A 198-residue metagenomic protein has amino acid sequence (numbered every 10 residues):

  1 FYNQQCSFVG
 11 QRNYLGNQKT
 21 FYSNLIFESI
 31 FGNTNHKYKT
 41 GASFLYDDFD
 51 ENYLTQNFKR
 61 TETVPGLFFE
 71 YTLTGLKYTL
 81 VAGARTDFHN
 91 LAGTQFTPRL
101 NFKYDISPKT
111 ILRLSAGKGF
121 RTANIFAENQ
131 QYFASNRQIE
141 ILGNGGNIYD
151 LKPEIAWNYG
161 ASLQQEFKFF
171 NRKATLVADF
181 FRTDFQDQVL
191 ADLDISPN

Functional and structural regions predicted by a protein language model:
F1-A92, V177: Face-selective signature of the C-terminal outer-membrane beta-barrel domain
F1-S7, D105, R113, Y149-N198: Membrane-embedded beta-barrel scaffold of Gram-negative outer-membrane proteins
F1-Y14, D50-N57, A92-P98, I125-Q131 (+2 more regions): Outer-membrane beta-barrel translocator domains and adjoining extracellular loop/strand segments of Gram-negative
L15-K19, R60, L91, Q95-T97 (+1 more regions): Outer-membrane beta-barrel transmembrane strands
N24-E28, G41, F68-T72, R99-N101 (+4 more regions): Outer-membrane beta-barrel architecture
I30-T34, T74-Y78, D105-K109, A156 (+1 more regions): Outer-membrane beta-barrel channels and translocator barrels
N35-K39, T79-V81, N101, D105 (+3 more regions): Membrane-spanning beta-strand positions in outer-membrane beta-barrel proteins
Y46-D48, F88-N90, F120-T122, R182-Q186: Feature marks short, surface-exposed loop/turn motifs that line or immediately flank catalytic pockets and channel
